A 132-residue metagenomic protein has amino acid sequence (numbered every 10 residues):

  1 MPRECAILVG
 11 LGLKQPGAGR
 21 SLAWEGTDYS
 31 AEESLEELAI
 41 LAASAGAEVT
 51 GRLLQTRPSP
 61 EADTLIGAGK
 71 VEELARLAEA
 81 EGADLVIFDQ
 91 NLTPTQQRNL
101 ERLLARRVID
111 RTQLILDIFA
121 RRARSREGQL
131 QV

Functional and structural regions predicted by a protein language model:
M1-D117: N-terminal accessory targeting/assembly segments
L114-V132: Extended, highly charged alpha-helical segments
